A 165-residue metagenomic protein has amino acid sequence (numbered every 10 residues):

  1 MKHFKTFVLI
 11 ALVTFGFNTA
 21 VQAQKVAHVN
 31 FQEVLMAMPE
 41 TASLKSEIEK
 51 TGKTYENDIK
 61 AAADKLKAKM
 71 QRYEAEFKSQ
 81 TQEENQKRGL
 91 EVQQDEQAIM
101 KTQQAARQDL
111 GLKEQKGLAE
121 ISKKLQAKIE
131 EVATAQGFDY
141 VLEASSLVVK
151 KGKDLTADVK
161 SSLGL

Functional and structural regions predicted by a protein language model:
M1-K2: N-terminal secretory signal peptides that target proteins for export/translocation
T6-F15: Sec-dependent N-terminal signal peptides
T14-F17, D109: Generic macromolecular interface patches on structured domains
F17-A23: Sec/Tat signal peptide C-region and signal peptidase I cleavage site
Q24-L165: Amphipathic, charged alpha-helical segments and their helix-to-coil junctions in extracytoplasmic/peripheral assemblies
